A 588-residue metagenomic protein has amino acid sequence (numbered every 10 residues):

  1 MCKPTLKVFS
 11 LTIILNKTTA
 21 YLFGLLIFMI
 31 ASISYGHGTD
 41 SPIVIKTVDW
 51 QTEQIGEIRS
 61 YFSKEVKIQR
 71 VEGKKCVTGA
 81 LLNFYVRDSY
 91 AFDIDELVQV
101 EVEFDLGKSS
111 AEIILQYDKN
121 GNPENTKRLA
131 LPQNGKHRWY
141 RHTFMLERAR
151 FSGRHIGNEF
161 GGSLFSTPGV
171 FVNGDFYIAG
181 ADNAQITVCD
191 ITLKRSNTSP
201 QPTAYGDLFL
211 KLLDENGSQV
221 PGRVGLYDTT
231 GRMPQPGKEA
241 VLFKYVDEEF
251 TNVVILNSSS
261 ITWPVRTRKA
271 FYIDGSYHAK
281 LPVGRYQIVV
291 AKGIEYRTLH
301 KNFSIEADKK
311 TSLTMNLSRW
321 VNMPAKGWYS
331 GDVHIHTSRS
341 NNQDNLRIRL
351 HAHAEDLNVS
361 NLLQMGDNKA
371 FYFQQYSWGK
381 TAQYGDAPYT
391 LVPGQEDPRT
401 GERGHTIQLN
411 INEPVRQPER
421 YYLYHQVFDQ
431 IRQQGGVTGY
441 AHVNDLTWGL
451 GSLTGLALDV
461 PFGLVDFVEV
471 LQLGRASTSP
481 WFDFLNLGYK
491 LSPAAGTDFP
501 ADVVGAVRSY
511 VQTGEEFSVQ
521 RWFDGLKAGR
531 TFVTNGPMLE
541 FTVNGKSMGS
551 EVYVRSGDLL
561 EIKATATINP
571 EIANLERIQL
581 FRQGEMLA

Functional and structural regions predicted by a protein language model:
H37-A91: Glycan-recognition and processing domains
E103-S109, E147-A149, T567: Solvent-exposed strand-to-loop "edge" motifs in beta-rich extracellular domains
K108-K119, N574-E576: Beta-strand acidic-aromatic groove motif in beta-rich domains, primarily in extracellular
N122-T167: Extracellular carbohydrate recognition and processing domains and analogous Trp-centered ligand-binding platforms
F176-A184: Short beta-strand-plus-loop segments that form exposed binding edges in beta-rich domains
K194-D207, L213-G217: Beta-strand-rich domain onsets/edges
L212-E248, N252-A279, R285, V290-N322 (+2 more regions): C-terminal functional module detector
Y272, G293, L299, P324-V503 (+1 more regions): Catalytic cores of extracellular degradative/oxidative enzymes
